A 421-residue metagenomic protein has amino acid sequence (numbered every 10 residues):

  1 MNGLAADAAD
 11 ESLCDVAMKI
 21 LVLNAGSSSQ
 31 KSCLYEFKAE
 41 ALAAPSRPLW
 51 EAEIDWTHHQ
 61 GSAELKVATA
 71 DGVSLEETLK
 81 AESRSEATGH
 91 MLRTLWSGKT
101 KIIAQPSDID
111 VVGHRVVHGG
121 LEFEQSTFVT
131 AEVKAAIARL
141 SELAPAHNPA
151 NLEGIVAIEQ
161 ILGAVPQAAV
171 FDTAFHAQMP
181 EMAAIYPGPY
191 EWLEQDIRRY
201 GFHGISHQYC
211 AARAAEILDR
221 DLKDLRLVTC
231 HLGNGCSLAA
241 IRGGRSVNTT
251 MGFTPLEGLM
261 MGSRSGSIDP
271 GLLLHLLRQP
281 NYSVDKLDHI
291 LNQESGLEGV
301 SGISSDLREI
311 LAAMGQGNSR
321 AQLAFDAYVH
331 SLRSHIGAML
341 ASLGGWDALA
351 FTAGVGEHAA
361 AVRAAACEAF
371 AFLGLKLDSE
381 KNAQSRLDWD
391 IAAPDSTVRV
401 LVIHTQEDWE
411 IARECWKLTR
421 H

Functional and structural regions predicted by a protein language model:
V16, I20-V22, S29-E82, G252: Short glycine-rich, Thr/Ser-proximal phosphate-binding strand/loop in the N-terminal lobe of ATP-dependent enzymes
A25-G26, H114-V117, L232, W346-H358: Glycine-rich beta-strand-to-loop/alpha-helix junction loops that act as flexible
T94-I109, I217-D221, I336-D347: Phosphate/pyrophosphate-binding loops at sites that engage ATP/ADP/AMP, CoA/4′-phosphopantetheine, polyphosphate
L95-H147, P166-A168, A174-I185: Short beta-strand-loop/turn "lid" adjacent to the catalytic site in phosphate-handling enzymes
F175-R278: Glycine-rich phosphate-binding loop of actin/hexokinase-like ATP-binding domains
R242, N248-S283, H289, A353-Q384: Catalytic phosphate/nucleotide-handling subdomain of diverse soluble enzymes
Q279-A324: A mobile "lid/hinge" subdomain adjacent to the ATP/sugar-phosphate binding pocket shared across diverse ATP-dependent
Q322, D326-W346, G356-H421: Internal helix-turn-beta structural module
